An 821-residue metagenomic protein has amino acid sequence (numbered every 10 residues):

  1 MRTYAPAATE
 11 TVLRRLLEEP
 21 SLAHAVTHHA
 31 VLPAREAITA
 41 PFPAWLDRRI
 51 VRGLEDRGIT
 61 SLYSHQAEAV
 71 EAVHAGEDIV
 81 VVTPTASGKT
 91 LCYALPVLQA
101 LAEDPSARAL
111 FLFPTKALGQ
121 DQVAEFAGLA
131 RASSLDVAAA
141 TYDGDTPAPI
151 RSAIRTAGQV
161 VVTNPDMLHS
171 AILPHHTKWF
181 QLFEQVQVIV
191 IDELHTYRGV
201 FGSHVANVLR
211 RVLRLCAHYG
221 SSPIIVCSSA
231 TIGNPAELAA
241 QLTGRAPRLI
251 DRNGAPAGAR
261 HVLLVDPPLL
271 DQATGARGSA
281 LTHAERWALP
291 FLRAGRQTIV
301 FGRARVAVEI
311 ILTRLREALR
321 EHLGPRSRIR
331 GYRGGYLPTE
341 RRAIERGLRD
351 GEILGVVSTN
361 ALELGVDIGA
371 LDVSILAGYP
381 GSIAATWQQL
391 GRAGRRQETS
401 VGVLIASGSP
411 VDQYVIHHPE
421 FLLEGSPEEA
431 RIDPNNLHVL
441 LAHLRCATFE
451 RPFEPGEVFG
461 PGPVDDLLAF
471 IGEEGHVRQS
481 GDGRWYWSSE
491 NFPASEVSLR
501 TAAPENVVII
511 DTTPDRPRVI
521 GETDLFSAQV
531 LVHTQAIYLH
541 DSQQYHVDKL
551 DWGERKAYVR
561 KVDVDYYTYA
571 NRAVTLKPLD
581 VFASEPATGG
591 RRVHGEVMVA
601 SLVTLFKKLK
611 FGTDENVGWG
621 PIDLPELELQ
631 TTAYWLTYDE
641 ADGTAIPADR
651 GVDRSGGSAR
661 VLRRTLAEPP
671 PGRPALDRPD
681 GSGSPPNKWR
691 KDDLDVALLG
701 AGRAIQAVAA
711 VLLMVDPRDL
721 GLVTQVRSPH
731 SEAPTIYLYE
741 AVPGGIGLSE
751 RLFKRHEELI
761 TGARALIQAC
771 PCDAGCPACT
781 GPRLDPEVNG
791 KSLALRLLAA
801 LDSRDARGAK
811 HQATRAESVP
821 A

Functional and structural regions predicted by a protein language model:
Y4-V26, D541-L550, E554-K556: Structured, non-catalytic alpha/beta "coupling" segments that mediate domain-domain communication and provide generic
L17-R57, S61, E68, H74-A75 (+5 more regions): Helicase motor core with emphasis on the C-terminal RecA-like subdomain
T60, A102-S106, W287, R764 (+3 more regions): ASCE P-loop NTPase motor cores of helicases and related translocases
C92-Y93: Hydrophobic positions on the alpha1 helix immediately C-terminal to the Walker A/P-loop
T399-G402, G408-L422, L440-P455, V464 (+8 more regions): Extended Lys/Arg-rich polyanion-binding regions
G656-R673, G683-P685, R807-A809, A813: N-terminal amphipathic/hydrophobic targeting modules at extreme N-termini, encompassing cleavable Sec/SRP-type signal
C770, G775-C779: Short cysteine clusters
A800-H811, A821: Short Fe-S-cluster ligation motifs
